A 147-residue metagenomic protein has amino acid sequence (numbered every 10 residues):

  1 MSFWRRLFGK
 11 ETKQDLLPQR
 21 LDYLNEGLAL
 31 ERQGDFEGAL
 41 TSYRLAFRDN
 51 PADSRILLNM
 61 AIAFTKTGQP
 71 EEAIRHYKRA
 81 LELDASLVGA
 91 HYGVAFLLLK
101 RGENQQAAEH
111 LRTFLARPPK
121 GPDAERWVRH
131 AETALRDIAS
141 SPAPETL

Functional and structural regions predicted by a protein language model:
D15-A52: Alpha-helical segment of the N-proximal tetratricopeptide repeat
F47-R48, K78-E82, A116: Conserved structural position within tetratricopeptide repeats
F96-D123, R129-R136: TPR/TPR-like (Sel1-like) alpha-helical repeat modules
